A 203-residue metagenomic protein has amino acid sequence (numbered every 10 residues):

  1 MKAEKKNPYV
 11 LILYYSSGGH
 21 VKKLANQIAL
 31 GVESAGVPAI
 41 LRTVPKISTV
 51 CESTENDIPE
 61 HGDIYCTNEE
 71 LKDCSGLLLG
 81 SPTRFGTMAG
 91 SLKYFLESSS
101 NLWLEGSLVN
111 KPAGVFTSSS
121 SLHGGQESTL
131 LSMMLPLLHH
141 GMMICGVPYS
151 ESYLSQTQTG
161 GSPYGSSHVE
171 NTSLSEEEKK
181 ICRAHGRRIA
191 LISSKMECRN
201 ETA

Functional and structural regions predicted by a protein language model:
M1-S107, H168-A203: N-terminal beta1-alpha1-beta2 submodule of the flavodoxin-like/Rossmannoid cofactor-binding fold
Y14, S75, S81, E105 (+4 more regions): Short, flexible coil/turn micro-motifs enriched in small/turn-prone residues
G19-H20, L77, S81, T87 (+6 more regions): Gly/Ser/Thr-rich helix-start
I40-V50, P148-S166: Short connector loops at secondary-structure junctions
V109-Q158: Short, glycine-/small-residue-rich phosphate/pyrophosphate-handling segment
S118-L122, T157-T159, P163-L174: Phosphate-binding/catalytic loops
